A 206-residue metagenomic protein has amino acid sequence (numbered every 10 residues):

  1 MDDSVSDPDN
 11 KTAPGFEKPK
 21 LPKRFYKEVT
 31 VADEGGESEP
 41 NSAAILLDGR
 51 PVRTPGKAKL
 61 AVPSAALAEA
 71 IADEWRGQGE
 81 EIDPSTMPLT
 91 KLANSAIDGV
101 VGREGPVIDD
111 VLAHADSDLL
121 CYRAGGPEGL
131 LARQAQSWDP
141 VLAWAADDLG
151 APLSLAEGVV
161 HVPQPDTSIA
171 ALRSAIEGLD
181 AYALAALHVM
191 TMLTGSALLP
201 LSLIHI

Functional and structural regions predicted by a protein language model:
D3-V100: An N-terminal structural lobe/cap that precedes and organizes the functional/catalytic core across diverse proteins
A58-A61, L120-Y122, G129, L199: Short cationic amphipathic helices and targeting signals
K59, G126-R133, Y182, A186-M190: Conserved aromatic-histidine-acidic binding/catalytic patches
W75, A145, L201-S202: Generic structural signal for hydrophobic core residues of well-folded globular domains
G105-A171: Internal, conserved structured core segments that host functional sites
L153-L201: A contiguous pocket-lining binding segment that forms or flanks enzyme active sites
I204-I206: Conserved small/polar residues in nucleotide/adenosyl-binding loops
